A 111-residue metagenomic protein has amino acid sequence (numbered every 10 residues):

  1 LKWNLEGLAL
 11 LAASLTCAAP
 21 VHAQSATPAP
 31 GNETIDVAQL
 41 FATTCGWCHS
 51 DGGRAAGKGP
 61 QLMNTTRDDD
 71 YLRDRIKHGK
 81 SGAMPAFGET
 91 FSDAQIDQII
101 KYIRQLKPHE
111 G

Functional and structural regions predicted by a protein language model:
L1-W3: N-terminal secretory signal peptides that target proteins for export/translocation
G7-T16: Bacterial N-terminal signal peptides
A18-L40, A56, P108-G111: Electrostatic cytochrome c docking/interface patches
G31-Q39, W47-A83: Gly/Gly-Pro-rich "capping" loops immediately C-terminal to redox-active cysteine motifs in periplasmic/lumenal
T43: Cys/His-enriched microdomains
M84, G88: Conserved ABC ATPase nucleotide-binding domain signature region
E89-G111: C-terminal capping alpha-helices of c-type cytochrome domains
